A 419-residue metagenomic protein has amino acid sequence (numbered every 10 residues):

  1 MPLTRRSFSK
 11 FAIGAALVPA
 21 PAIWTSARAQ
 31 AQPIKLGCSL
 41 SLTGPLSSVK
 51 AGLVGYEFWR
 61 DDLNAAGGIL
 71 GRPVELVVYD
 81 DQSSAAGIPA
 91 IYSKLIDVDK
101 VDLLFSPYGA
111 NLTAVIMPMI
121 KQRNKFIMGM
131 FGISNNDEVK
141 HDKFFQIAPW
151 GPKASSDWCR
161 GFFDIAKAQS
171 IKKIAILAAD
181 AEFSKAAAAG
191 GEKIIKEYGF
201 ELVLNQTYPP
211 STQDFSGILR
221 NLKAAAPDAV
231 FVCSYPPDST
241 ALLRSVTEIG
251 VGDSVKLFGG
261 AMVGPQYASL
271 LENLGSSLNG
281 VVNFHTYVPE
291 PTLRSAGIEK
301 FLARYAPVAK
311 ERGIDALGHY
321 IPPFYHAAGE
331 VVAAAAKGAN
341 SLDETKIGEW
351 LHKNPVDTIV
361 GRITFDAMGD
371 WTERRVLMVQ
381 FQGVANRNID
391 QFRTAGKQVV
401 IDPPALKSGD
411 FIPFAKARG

Functional and structural regions predicted by a protein language model:
S7-S26: N-terminal export signals
A22-L40: C-terminal segment of N-terminal export signals and the immediately downstream linker at the start of the mature
G37-E57, Y79-A86, Y108-G109, L177-A186 (+2 more regions): Extracytoplasmic "Venus flytrap"
L46-L70, G190-I194: Short, polar/charged alpha-helical segment
S48-V54, I69-V139, Y208-F215, T240: Beta-alpha junction/loop-to-helix N-cap segments that form part of ligand/metal-binding clefts
V101-N205, K256-N283: Extracytoplasmic ligand/sensor domains, especially the bilobed periplasmic-binding protein
V246-H326, F392-G396, K407-R418: Extracellular/periplasmic periplasmic-binding protein-like sensory domains
N279, H352-G419: Solvent-exposed, acidic/polar segments of extracytosolic/periplasmic ligand-binding ectodomains
